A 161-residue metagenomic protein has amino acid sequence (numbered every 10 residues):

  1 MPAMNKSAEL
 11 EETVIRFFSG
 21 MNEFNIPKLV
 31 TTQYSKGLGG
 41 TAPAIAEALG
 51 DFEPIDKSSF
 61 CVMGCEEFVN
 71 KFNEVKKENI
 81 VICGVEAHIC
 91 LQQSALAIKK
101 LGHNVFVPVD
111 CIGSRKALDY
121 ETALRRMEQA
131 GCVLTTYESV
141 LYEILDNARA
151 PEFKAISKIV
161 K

Functional and structural regions predicted by a protein language model:
M1-L10, V81-H88: Short, glycine-rich nucleotide/cofactor-binding loops
A3-V30, S35, A46: A positional/architectural concept
G20-F24, K36-K161: Active-site-adjacent betaalpha module
